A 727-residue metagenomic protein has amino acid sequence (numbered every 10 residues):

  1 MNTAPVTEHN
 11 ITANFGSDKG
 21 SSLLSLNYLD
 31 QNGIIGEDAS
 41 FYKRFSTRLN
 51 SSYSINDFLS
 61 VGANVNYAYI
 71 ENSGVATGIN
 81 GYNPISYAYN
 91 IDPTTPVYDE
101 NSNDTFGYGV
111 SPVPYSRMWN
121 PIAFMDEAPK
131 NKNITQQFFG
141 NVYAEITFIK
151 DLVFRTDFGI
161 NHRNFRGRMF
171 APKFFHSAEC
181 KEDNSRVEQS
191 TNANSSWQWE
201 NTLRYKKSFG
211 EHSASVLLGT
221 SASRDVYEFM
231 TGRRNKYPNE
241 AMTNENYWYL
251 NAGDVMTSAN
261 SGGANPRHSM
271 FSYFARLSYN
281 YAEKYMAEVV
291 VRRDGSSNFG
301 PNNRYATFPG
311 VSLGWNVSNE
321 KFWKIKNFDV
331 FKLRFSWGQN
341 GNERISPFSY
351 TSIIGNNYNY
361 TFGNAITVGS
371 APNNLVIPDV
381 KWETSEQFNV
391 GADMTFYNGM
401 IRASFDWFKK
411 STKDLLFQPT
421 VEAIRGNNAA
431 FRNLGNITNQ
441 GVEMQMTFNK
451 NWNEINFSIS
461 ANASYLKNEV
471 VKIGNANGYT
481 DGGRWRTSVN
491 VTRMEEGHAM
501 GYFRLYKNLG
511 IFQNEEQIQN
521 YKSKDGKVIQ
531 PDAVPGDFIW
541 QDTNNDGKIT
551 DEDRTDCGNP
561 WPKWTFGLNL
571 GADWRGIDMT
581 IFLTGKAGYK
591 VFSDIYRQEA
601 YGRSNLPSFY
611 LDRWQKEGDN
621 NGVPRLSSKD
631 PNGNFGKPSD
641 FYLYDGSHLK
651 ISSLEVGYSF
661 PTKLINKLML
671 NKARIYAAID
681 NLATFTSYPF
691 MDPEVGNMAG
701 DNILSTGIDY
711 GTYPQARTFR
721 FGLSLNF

Functional and structural regions predicted by a protein language model:
M1, A68-P112, A222-E245, F331-Y360 (+4 more regions): A surface-exposed, glycine/aromatic-enriched loop/edge motif typical of exported proteins
M1-D38, A76-G78, G107-V113, P121-K132 (+4 more regions): Residues embedded in well-ordered regular secondary structure
M1-V75, Y87, T95, F138-N141 (+1 more regions): Transmembrane beta-barrel wall of Gram-negative outer-membrane proteins
N32-I35, S296-N298, N427-N428, I549-D551: Short small-residue beta-strand/loop micro-motif enriched in glycine and branched aliphatics
N50-Y69, P112-A171, K181-E495, G585 (+1 more regions): Extracellular/periplasmic, surface-exposed regions of secreted and cell-surface proteins
E100, S208, T395, T543-N545: Calcium-coordinating acidic loop motifs
A171, F175, E179, T361-N373 (+6 more regions): Surface-exposed, extracytoplasmic segments of Gram-negative outer-membrane nutrient-acquisition systems
